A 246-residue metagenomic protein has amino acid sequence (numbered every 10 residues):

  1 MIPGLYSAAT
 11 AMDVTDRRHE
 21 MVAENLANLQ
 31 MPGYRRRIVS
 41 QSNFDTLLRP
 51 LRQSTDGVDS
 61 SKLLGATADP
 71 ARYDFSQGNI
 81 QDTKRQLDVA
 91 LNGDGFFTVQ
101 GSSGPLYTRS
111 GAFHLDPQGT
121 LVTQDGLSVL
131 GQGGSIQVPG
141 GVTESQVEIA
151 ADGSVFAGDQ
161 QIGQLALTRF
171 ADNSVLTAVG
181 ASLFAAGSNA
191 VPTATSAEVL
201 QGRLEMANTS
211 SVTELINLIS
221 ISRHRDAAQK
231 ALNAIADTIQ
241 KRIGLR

Functional and structural regions predicted by a protein language model:
M1-R246: Amphipathic alpha-helical polymerization modules
